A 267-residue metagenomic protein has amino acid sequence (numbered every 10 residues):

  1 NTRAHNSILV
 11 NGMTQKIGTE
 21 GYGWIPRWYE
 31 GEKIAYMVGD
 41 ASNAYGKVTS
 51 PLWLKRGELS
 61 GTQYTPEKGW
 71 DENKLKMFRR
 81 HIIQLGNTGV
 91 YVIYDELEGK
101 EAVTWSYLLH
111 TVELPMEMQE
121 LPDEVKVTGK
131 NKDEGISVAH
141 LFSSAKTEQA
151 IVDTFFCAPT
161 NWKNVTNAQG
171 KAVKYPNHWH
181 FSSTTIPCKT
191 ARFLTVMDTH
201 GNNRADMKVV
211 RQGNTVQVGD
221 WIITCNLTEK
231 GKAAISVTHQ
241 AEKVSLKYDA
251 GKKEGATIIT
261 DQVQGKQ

Functional and structural regions predicted by a protein language model:
N1-Q267: CBM-like, beta-strand-rich accessory domains located in the C-terminal region of large, secreted polysaccharide-active
